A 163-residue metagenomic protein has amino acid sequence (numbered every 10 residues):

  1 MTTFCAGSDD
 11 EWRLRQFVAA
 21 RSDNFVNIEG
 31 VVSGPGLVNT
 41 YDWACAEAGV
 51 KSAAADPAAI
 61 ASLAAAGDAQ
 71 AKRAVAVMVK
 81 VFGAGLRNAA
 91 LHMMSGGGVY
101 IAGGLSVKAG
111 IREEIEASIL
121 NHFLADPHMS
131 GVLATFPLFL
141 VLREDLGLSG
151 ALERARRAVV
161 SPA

Functional and structural regions predicted by a protein language model:
M1-R21: A short, charged helix-loop
Q16-A163: ATP-binding/phosphotransfer module of carbohydrate and carboxylate kinases, centering on a glycine-rich
